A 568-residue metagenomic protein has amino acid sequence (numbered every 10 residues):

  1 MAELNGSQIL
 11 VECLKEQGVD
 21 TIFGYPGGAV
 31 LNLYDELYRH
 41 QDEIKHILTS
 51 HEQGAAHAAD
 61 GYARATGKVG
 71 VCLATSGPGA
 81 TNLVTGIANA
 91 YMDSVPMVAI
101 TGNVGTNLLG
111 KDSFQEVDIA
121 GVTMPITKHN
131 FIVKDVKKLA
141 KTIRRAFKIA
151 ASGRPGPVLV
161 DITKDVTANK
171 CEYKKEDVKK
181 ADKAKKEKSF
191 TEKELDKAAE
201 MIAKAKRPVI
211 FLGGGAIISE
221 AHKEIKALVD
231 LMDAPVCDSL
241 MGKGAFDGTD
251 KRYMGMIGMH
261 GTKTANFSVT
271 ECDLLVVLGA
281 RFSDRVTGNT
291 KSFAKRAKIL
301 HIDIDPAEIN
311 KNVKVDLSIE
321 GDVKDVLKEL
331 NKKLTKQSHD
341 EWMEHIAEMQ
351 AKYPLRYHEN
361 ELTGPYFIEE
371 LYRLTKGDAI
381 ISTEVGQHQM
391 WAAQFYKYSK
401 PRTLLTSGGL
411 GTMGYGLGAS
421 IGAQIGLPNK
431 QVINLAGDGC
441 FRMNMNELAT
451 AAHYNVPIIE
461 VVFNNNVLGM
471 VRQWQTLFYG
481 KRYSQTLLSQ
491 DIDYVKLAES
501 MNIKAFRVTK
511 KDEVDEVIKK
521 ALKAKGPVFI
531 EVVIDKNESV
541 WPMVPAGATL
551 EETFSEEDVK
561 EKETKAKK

Functional and structural regions predicted by a protein language model:
M1-L334, L374-G377, P457-E460, L477-G480 (+1 more regions): N-terminal alpha/beta PP-like core and its mobile active-site loop of ThDP/TPP-dependent enzymes
S7-V11, K15, V19-D20, L33-Y38 (+1 more regions): Active-site diphosphate/adenylate-binding microenvironment
Y25-G27, H46-H57, C72-G79, K134-D135 (+6 more regions): Active-site nucleophile and cofactor-binding loops and adjacent substrate-binding regions of central metabolic enzymes
G27-V30, G77, S94, P157 (+3 more regions): Glycine-rich phosphate/pyrophosphate-binding beta-alpha loops
Q115, H453-A546: Thiamine diphosphate
K137, E200, R296-Q387, K511 (+2 more regions): Phosphate/pyrophosphate-binding active-site segments
I299, L371, T383, G422 (+6 more regions): Hydrophobic, well-ordered secondary-structure elements that form the walls of internal hydrophobic environments
Y415, A419-P457, F463: Catalytic phosphate/nucleotide-handling subdomain of diverse soluble enzymes
